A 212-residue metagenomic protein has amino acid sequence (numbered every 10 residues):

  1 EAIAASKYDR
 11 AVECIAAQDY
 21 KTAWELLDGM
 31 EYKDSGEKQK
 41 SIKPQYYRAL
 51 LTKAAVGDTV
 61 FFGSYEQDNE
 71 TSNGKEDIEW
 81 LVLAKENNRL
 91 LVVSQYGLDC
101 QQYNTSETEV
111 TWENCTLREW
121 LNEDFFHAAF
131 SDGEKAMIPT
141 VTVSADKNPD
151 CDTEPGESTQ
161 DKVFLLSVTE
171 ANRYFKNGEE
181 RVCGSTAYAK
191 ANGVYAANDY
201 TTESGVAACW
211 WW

Functional and structural regions predicted by a protein language model:
A2-R10, Q18: Alpha-helix N-cap/N′ positions at the starts of helices
I3, Y20, W24-Y46: Short, charge-rich amphipathic alpha-helical segments embedded in non-transmembrane helical bundles/solenoids
V12, G36, L83: Residue-level detector of conserved, well-ordered beta-strand and adjacent loop positions that form binding/recognition
Y47-W212: Collagenous Gly-X-Y triple-helix signature in extracellular proteins
